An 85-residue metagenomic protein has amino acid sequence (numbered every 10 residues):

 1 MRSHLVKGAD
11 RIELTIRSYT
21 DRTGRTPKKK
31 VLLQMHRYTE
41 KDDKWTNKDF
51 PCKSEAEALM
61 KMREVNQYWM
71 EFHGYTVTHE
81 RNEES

Functional and structural regions predicted by a protein language model:
M1-M35, T39: Short N-terminal "domain-start" leader segments that mark the transition from disordered tails or signal peptides into
H4-V6, K48-C52: Generic detection of short hydrophobic beta-strand segments and adjacent strand-loop junctions
G8-I16, D21, Q67-S85: Short, mixed-charge low-complexity intrinsically disordered segments
D21, E40-D42, E57, E84: Generic "edge-of-domain/loop-turn" microfeature
V31, C52, Y75-V77: Intrinsically disordered low-complexity regions specifically enriched for long asparagine
Q34-T39, P51, R81-E84: Secondary-structure transition/turn motif
D42-K44, C52-H73: A short, charged, amphipathic alpha-helix used as a generic interaction element across diverse proteins
